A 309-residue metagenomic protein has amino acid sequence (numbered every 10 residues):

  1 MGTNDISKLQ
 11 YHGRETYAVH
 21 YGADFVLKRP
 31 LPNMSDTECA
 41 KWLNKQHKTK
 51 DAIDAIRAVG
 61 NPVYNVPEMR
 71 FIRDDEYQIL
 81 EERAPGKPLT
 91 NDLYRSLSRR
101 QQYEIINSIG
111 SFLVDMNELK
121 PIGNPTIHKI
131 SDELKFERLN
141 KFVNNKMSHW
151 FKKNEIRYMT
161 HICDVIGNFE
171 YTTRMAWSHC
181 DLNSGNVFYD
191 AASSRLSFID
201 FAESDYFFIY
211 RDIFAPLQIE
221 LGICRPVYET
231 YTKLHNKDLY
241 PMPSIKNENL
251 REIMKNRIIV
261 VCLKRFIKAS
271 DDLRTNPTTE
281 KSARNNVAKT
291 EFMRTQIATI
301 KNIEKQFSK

Functional and structural regions predicted by a protein language model:
G2, P121-C180, D190, T295-S308: An alpha-helical support segment within catalytic cores of ATP-dependent transferases
G2-G22: ATP-binding glycine-rich phosphate-binding loop
Y17-Y21, D164-R211: Active-site acidic catalytic loop and adjacent metal/ATP-binding pocket of ATP-dependent phosphoryl transfer enzymes
F25, N65, I79, A176 (+1 more regions): Protein kinase-like catalytic core scaffold
V26-D75, S96-E104: A conserved alpha-helical element in kinase catalytic cores
I79-K87: Short pocket-lining segment of the protein kinase catalytic domain that shapes the ATP-binding cleft
T90-I127: Conserved kinase catalytic-core helix
Y210-I245, I258-T295, K301: Active-site activation/catalytic loop segments of kinase-like enzymes and analogous catalytic loops in related
